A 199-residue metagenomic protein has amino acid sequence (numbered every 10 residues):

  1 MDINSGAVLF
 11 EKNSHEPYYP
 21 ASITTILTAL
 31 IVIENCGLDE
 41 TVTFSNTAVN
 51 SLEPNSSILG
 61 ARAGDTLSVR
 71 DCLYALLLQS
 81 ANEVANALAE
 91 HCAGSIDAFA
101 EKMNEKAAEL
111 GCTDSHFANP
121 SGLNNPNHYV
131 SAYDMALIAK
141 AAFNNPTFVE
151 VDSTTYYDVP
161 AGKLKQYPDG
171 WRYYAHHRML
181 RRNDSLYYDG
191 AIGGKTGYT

Functional and structural regions predicted by a protein language model:
M1-Y133, L137-P146: Active-site-adjacent loops and short helices of periplasmic peptidoglycan-processing enzymes
C112-T113, N124-Y129, Y133-T199: Domain-terminus/edge residues, biased toward the C-terminal soluble/receptor-binding domains of extracytoplasmic
